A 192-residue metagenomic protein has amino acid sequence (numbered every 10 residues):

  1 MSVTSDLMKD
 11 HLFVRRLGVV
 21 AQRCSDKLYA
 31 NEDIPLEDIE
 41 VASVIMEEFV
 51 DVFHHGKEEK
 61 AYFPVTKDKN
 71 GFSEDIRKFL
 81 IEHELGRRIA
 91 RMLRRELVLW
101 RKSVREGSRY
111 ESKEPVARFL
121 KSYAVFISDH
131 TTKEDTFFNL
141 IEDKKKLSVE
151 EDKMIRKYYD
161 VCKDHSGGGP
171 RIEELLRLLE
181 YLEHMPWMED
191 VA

Functional and structural regions predicted by a protein language model:
M1-A192: Small-residue-biased structural context
